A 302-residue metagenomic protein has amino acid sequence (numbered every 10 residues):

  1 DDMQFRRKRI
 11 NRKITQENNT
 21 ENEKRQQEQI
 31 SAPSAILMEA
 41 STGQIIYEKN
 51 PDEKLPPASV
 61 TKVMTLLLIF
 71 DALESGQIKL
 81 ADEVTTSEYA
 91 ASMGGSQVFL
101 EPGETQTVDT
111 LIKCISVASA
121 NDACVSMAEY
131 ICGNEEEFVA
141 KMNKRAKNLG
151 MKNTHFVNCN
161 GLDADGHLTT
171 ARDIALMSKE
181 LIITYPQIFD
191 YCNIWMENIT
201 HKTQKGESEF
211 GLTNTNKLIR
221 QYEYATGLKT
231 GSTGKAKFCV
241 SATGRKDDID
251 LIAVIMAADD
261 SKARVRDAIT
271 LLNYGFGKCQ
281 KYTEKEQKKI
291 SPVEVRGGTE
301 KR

Functional and structural regions predicted by a protein language model:
D1-E23, Y282-R302: Conserved serine DD-peptidase/penicillin-binding transpeptidase domain and beta-lactam-recognizing active-site
M3-R172, S178-I183: Active-site-adjacent loops and short helices of periplasmic peptidoglycan-processing enzymes
M151-H155, D163-R302: Domain-terminus/edge residues, biased toward the C-terminal soluble/receptor-binding domains of extracytoplasmic
